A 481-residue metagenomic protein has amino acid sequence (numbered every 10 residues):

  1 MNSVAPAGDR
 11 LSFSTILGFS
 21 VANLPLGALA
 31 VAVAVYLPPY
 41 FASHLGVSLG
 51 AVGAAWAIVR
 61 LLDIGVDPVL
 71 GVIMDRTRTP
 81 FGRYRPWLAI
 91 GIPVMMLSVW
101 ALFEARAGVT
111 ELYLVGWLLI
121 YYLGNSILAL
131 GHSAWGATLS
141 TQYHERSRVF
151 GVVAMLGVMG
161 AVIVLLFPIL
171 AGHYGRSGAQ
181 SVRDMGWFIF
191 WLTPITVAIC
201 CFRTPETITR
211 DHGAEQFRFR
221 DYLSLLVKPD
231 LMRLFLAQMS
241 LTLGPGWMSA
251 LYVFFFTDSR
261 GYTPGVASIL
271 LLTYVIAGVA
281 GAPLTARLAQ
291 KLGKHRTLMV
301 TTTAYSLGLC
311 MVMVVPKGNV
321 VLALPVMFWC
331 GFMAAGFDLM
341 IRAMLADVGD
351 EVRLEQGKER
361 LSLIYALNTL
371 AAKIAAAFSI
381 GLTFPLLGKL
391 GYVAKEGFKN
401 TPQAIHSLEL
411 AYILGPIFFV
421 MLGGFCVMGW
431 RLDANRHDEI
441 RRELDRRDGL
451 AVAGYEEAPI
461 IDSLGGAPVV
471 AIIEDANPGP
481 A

Functional and structural regions predicted by a protein language model:
N2-E474: Membrane-embedded alpha-helical bundles of multi-pass transporters/translocases, especially carrier/permease families
D475-G479: N-terminal leader-region detector that preferentially activates on the first domain or presequence of a protein
